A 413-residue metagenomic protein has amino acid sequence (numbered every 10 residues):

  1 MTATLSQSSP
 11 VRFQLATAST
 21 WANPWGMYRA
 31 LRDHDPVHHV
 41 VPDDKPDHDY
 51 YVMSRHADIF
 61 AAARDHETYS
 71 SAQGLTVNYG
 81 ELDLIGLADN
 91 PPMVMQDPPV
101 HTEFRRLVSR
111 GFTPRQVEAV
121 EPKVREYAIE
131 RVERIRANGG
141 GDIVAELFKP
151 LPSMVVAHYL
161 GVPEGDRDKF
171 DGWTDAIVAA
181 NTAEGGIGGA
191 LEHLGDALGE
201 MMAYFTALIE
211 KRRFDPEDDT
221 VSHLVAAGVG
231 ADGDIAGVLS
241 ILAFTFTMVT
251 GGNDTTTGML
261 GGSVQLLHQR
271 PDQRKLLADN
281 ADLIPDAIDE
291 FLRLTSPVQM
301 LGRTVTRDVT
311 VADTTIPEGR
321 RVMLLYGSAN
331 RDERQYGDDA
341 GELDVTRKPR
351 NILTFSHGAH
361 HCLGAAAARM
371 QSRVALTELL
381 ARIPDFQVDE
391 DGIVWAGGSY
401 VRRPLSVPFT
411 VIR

Functional and structural regions predicted by a protein language model:
M1-R413: Cytochrome P450
